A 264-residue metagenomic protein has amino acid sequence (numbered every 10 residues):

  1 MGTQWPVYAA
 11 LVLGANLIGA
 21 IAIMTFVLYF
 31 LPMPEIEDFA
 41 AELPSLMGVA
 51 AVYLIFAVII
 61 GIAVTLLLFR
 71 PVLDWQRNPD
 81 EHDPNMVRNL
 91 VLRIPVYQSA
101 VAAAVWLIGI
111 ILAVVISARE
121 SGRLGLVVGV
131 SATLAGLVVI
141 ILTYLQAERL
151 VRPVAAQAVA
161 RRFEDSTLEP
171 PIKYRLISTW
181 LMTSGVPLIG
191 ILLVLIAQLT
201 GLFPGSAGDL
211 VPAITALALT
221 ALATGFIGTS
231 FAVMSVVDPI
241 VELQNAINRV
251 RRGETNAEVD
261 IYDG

Functional and structural regions predicted by a protein language model:
M1-L219: N-terminal sensory and localization modules of signal-transduction and trafficking proteins
Y29-L31, R252-N256, D263: Generic low-polarity alpha-helical segments
I110, F226-S230, R249: Amphipathic alpha-helical regulatory segments at dimerization interfaces that relay allosteric signals between sensory
P153-R162, V236-T255: Membrane-proximal alpha-helical signal-transduction linkers
T167-K173, N256-G264: HAMP-domain connector/hinge
A216, T229, E254-N256: Long, contiguous alpha-helical scaffold regions
A221-V237: Cytosolic-side ends of inner-membrane transmembrane helices, especially those that anchor bacterial signal-transduction
